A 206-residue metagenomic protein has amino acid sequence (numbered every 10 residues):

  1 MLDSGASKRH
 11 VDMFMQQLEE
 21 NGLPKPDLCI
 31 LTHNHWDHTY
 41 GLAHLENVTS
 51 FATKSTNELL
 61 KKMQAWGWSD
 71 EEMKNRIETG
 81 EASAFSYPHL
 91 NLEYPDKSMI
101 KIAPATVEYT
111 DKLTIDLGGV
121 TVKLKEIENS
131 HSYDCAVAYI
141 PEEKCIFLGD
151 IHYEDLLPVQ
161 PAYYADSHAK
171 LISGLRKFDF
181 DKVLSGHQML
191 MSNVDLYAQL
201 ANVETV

Functional and structural regions predicted by a protein language model:
M1-E19, V137-D150: Conserved beta-strand hairpin/beta-sheet module of binuclear metal-dependent hydrolase folds, prominently
D3, L18, H33, L45 (+6 more regions): Divalent metal-coordination and catalytic microenvironments
D3-A6, H33-N34, S55-T56, I127-N129 (+3 more regions): Active-site metal-binding loops of divalent metal-dependent hydrolases
A6, P158-Y163, V194-A198: Short, solvent-exposed loop/turn segments at secondary-structure boundaries
R9-S55, R176-V183: Active-site metal-binding motif and surrounding structural segment of the metallo-beta-lactamase
F51, Y139, D166-V206: Divalent-metal (often Zn2+) His-rich catalytic cores of metallo-beta-lactamase-fold enzymes
K61-K125: Metallo-beta-lactamase
T121-L175: Active-site-proximal loop/helix segments of hydrolase catalytic cores
